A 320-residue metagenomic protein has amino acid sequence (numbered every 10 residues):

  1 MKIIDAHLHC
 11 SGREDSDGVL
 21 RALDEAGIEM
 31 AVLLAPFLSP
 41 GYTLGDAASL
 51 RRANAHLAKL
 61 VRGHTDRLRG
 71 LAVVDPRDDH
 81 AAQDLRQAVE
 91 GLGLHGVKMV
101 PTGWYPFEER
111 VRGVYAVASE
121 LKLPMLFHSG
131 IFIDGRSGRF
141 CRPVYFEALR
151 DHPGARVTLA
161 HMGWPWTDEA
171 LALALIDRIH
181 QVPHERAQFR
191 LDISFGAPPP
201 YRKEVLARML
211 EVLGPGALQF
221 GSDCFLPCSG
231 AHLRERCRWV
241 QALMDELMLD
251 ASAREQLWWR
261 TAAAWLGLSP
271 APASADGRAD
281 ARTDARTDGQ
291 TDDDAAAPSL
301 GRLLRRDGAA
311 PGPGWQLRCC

Functional and structural regions predicted by a protein language model:
M1-A6, G12, D17-M30, R86-Q87 (+2 more regions): Mid-to-C-terminal alpha-helical segments outside catalytic/metal-binding sites
M1-G113, V117-L121, T291-D294, P298-C320: Mid-domain alpha/beta scaffold segments of enzyme catalytic cores
I3-A6, V32-A35, L71-V73, K98 (+4 more regions): Active-site neighborhood of phospho(di)ester-bond hydrolases with catalytic His/Asp-centered motifs
C10-S11, I131, W164, L226: Short active-site segment of divalent metal-dependent hydrolases/proteases that encodes the spacing between
L38-R51, D134-F140, D168-E169, C228-C237: Short, flexible/disordered intra-domain loops and linkers
L50-L57, C141-Y145, E169-L175, R236-L243: Well-ordered, non-membrane alpha-helical segments in soluble/globular domains
L60-L68, D151-R156, V212, E246-A253: A structural motif corresponding to the C-terminal end of an alpha-helix and its immediate exit/capping segment
H95-G96, Y105-Q219, R318-C319: Catalytic pocket-lining loop regions of alpha/beta-barrel enzymes, especially the amidohydrolase/enolase/GH5 lineages
